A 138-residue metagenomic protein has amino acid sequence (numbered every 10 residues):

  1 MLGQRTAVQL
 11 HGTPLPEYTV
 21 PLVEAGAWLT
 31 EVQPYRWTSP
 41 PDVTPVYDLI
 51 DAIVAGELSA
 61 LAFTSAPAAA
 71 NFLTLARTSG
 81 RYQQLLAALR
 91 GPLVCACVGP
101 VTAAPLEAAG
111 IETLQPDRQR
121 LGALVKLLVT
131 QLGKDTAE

Functional and structural regions predicted by a protein language model:
M1-E138: Conserved beta-alpha
